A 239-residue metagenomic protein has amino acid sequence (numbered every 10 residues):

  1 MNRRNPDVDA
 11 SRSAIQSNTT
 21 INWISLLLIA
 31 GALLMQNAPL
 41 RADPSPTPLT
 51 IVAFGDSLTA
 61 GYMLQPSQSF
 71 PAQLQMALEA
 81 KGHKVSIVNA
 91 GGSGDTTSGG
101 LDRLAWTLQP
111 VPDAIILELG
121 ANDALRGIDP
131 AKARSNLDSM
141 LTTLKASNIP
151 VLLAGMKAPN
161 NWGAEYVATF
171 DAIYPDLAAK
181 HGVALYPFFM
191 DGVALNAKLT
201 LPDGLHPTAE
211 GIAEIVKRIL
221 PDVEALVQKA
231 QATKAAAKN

Functional and structural regions predicted by a protein language model:
M1-T20: N-terminal secretory signal peptides that target proteins for export/translocation
N2, L40-D43, T47, V151 (+1 more regions): Structured catalytic cores of enzymes that bind and process phosphorylated ligands/cofactors
V8, Q73-K84, G99-N239: Alpha-helical cap/lid subdomain in secreted, periplasmic, or secretory-pathway luminal O-acyl-processing enzymes
R12-A14, N18, L26, A38 (+1 more regions): Compositionally biased regions
N18-I21, Q36-P48, T233-N239: Compositionally biased, disordered extreme N-termini, encompassing classical targeting presequences
I24-Q36: Bacterial N-terminal signal peptides
R41-S93, R103-V111: Serine-esterase "nucleophile elbow" of acetyl-processing enzymes
L58-G61, Q65, G91-D95, N122-A124 (+1 more regions): Short histidine/acidic/glycine/proline-rich micro-motifs that form metal- and phosphate-coordinating active-site loops
